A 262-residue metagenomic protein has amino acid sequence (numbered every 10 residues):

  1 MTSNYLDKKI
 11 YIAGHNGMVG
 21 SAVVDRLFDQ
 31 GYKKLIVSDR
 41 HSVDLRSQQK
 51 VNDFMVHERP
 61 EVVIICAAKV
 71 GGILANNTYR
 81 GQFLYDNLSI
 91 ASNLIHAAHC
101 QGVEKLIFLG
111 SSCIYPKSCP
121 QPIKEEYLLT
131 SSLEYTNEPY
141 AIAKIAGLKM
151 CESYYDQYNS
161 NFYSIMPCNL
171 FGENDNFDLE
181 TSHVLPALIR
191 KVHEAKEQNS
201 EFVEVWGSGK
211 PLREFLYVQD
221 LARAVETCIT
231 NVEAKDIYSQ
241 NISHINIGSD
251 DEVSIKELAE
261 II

Functional and structural regions predicted by a protein language model:
S3, G14, M18, A22-Q30 (+1 more regions): C-terminal substrate-binding subdomain of Rossmann-fold SDR/epimerase-dehydratase oxidoreductases
F28, K33-D53: Adenosine-cofactor binding site in Rossmann-like domains, unifying the SAM/SAH pocket of S-adenosylmethionine-dependent
Q48-L88, C100, K117: NAD(P)H-binding glycine-rich loop region in Rossmannoid oxidoreductase-like domains and their noncatalytic homologs
G72-I73, F108-K124, P139-I145, Q157 (+1 more regions): Conserved catalytic-site region of short-chain dehydrogenase/reductase
L84, L88, T136-L148, D178-P186 (+2 more regions): Short-chain dehydrogenase/reductase
S92-N137, Y163: Conserved Rossmann-fold NAD(P)-dependent oxidoreductase catalytic core, especially the SDR/UDP-sugar
I114-P116, P139, Y163-A187, P211-L212: Flexible, glycine-rich beta-alpha linker
Y135-C168, A187-Q198: Active-site Tyr-X1-5-Lys
